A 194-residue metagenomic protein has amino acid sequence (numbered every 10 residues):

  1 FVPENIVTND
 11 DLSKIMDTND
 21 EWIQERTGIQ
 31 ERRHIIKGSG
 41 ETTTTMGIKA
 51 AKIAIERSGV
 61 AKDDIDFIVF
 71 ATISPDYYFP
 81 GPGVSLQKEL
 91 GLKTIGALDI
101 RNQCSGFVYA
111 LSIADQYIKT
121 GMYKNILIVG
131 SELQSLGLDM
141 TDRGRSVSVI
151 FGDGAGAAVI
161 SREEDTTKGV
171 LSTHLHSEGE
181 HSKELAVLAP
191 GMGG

Functional and structural regions predicted by a protein language model:
F1-G40, D142-G194: Condensing-enzyme catalytic core mediating Claisen C-C bond formation in acyl metabolism
N19, V60-A61, K93: Helix N-cap / loop-to-helix initiation motif
Q24-T45, I73-N125, S131: Conserved catalytic cysteine-centered active-site region of acyl-thioester-dependent Claisen-condensing enzymes
A50-D66: Phosphate/pyrophosphate-binding loops at sites that engage ATP/ADP/AMP, CoA/4′-phosphopantetheine, polyphosphate
F67-I73: Short glycine-rich or small-residue beta-strand-to-loop segments that form or flank ligand, phosphate, metal/Fe-S
V69, L127-V129, A158-I160: Structural motif
K119-A155: Flexible, glycine-rich active-site loops centered on histidine and acidic residues that chelate a metal or position
